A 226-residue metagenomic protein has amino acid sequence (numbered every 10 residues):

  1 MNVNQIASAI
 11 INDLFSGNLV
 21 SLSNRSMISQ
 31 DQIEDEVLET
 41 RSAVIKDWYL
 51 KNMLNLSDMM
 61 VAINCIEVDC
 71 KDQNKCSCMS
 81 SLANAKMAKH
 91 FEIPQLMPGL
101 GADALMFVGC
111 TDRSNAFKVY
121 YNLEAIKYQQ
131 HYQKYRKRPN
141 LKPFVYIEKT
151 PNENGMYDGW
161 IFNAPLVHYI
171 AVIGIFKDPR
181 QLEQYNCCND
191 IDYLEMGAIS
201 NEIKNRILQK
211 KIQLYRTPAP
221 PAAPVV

Functional and structural regions predicted by a protein language model:
M1-V226: Glycine-enriched, solvent-exposed interface loops adjoining structured elements
